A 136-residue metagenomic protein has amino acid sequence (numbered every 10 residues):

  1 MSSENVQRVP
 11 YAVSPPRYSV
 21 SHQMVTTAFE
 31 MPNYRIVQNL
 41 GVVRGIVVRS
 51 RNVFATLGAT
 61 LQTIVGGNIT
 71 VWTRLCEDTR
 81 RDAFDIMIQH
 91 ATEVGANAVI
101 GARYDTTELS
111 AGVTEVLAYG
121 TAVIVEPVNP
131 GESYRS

Functional and structural regions predicted by a protein language model:
M1-V53, V116-S136: N-terminal presequence-like segments and the immediate start of the first folded domain
V43, V48, T56-A102: Short, well-ordered alpha-helical segments
A98-S110, S133-R135: Short, conserved loop-to-beta-strand elements that form functional interface hotspots
G112-T114: Positively charged, aromatic-enriched nucleic acid-contacting surfaces
